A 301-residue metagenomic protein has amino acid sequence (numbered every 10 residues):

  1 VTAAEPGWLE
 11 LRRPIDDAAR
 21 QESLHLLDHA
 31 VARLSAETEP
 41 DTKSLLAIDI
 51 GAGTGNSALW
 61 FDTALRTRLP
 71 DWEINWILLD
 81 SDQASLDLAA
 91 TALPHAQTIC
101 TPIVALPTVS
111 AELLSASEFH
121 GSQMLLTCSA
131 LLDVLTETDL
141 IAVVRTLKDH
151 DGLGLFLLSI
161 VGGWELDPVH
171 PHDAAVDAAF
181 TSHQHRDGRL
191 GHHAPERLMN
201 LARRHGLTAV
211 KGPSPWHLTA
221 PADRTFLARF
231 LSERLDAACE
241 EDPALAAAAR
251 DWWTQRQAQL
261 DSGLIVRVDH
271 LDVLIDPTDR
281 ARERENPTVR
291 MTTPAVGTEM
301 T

Functional and structural regions predicted by a protein language model:
V1-E39: Class I SAM-dependent methyltransferase Rossmann-like catalytic core, especially the SAM/SAH-binding loop
K43-G53: Conserved class I S-adenosyl-L-methionine
T54-L106: Class I SAM-dependent methyltransferase SAM/SAH-binding core
L106-G121: Short amphipathic alpha-helix with an adjacent loop that forms part of the alpha/beta core around
T127: A conserved beta-strand element that flanks and buttresses the S-adenosyl-L-methionine
V134-L147: A short, conserved alpha-helix within the catalytic core of class I
G152-S214: Conserved catalytic/acceptor-binding region of the Class I
V210-D261: C-terminal helical/coil "lid" or tail adjacent to the Rossmann-like core of SAM-dependent
